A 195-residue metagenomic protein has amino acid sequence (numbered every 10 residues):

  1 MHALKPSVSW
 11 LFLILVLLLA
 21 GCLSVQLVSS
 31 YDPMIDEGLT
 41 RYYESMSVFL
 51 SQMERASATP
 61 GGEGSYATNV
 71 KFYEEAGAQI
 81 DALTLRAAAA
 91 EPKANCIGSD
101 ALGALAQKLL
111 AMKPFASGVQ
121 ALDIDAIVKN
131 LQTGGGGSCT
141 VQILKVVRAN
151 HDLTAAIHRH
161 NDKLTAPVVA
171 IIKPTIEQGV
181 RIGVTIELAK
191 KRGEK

Functional and structural regions predicted by a protein language model:
M1-F12: Bacterial N-terminal signal peptides that target proteins for export
L18-G21: C-terminal motif of bacterial Sec signal peptides marking the signal peptidase cleavage site
L23-L27: Bacterial signal peptide processing site
S30-Q52: Post-signal peptide N-terminal segment of mature Sec-exported envelope proteins
D36-L39, Y43, V70-I80, A106 (+3 more regions): Generic structural concept
Y43-M46, L50, G77-A87, H151-A155 (+1 more regions): A structural signal for well-ordered alpha-helices, especially hydrophobic packing surfaces of coiled-coils
Q52-Q120: Alpha-helical segments in soluble extracytoplasmic regions
G135-K195: C-terminal amphipathic alpha-helix
